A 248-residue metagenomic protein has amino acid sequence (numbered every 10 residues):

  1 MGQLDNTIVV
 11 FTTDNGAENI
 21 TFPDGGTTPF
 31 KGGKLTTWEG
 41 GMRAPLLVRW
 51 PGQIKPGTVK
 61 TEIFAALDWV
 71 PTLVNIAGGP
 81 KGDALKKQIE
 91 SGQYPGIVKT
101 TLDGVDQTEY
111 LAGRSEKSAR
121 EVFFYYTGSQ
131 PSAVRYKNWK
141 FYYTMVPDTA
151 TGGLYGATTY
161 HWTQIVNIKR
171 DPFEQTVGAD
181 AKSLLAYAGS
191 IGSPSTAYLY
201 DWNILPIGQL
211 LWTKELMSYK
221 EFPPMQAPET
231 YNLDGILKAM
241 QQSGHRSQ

Functional and structural regions predicted by a protein language model:
M1-F22: Metal-dependent active-site segment of extracytoplasmic phospho-/sulfohydrolases and closely related
M1-N6, G78-Q88, E116-S118, K214-G235: Surface-exposed helix-capping loop/turn segments at secondary-structure junctions
Q3, A66-W69, L73, D103 (+3 more regions): Stable alpha-helical elements in mature extracytoplasmic
I8-T13, L46-L47, W69, L73-V74: Beta-strand elements within well-structured catalytic alpha/beta cores of enzymes that handle phosphate/sulfate esters
A17-E39, K55-T58, E62, L67-Q175: C-terminal cap/loop subdomain of S1 sulfatases and analogous C-terminal strand-loop tails that border
L47-P56: The feature captures the short pre-catalytic strand/loop hairpin that immediately precedes and shapes the active-site
F141, P147-D148, Y155-Q164, I168-Q248: Long, internal low-complexity/basic segments
